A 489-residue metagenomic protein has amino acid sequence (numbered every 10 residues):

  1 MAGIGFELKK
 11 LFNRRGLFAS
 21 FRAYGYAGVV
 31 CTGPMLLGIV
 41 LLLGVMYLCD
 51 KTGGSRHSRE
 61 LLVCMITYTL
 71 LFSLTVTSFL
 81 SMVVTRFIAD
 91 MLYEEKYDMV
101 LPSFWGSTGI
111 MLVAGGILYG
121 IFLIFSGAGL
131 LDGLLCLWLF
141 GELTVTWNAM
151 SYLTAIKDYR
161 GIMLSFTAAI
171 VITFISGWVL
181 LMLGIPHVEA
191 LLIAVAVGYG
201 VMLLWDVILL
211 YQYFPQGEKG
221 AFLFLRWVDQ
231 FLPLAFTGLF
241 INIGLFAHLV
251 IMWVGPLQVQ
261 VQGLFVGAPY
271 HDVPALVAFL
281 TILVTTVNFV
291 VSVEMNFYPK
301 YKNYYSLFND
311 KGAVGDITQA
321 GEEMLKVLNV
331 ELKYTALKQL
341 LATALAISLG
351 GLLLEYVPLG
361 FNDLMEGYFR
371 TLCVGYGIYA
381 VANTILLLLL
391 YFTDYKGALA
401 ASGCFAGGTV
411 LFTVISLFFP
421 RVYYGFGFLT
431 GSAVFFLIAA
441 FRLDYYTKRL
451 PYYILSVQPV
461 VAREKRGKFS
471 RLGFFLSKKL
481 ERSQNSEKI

Functional and structural regions predicted by a protein language model:
M1-L41, E60-L61, R226-L234, I454-I489: N-terminal membrane topogenesis motif
S20-L36, M163, G220-A247, L332-L341: Hydrophobic faces of transmembrane alpha-helices in multi-pass small-molecule transporters and flippases across diverse
V63-A89, N242, F246, L276-K300: Small-residue-rich midsections of specific transmembrane alpha-helices
T67-F72, T108-V113, I121-L153, A342 (+2 more regions): Alpha-helical transmembrane segments of multi-pass membrane proteins
E94-S103, D272-Y356: Specific pore-lining/lateral-gate transmembrane helices of multi-pass inner-membrane transport and insertion machines
L153-V179, L389-L411: Alpha-helical transmembrane segments of multi-pass membrane transporters/permeases
S165-Y211, V422-D444: Hydrophobic alpha-helical transmembrane segments
A194-G198, M202-M295: Transmembrane helical elements of multi-pass membrane transporters/channels
